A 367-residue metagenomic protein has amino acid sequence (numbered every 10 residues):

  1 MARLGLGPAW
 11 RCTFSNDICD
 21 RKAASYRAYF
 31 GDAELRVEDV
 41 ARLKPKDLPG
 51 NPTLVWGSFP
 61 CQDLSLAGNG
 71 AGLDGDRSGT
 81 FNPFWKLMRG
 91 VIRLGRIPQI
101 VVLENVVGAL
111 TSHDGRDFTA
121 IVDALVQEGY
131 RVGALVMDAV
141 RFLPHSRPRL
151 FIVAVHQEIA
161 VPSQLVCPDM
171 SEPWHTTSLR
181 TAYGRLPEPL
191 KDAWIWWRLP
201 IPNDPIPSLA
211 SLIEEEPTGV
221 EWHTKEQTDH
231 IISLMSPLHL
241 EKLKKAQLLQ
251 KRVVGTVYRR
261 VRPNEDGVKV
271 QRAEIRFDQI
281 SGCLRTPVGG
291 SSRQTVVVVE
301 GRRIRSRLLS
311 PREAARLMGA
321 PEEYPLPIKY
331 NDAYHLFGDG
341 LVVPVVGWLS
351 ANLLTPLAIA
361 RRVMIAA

Functional and structural regions predicted by a protein language model:
M1-R42: SAM cofactor-binding core of SAM-dependent methyltransferases, primarily the Rossmann-like beta-alpha-beta module
L6, L66-G70, V296-V299, Y330: Short acidic, glycine/proline-rich loop/turn micro-motifs
P8, G90, N352-P356: Active-site catalytic microenvironments for nucleophilic, acid-base chemistry
D17, D39, Q99-N105, G338: Active-site beta-strand/loop signature of hydrolases that rely on acidic residues for catalysis
P45-P52, Q62, L66-R276: Class I S-adenosyl-L-methionine
L54-W56: N-terminal Rossmann-like NAD(P) cofactor-binding module of classical short-chain dehydrogenase/reductase
S58-P60: Short loop/turn segments at strand-loop or loop-helix junctions that form parts of catalytic or ligand-binding pockets
L212-A367: C-terminal target-recognition/interaction regions appended to catalytic cores
